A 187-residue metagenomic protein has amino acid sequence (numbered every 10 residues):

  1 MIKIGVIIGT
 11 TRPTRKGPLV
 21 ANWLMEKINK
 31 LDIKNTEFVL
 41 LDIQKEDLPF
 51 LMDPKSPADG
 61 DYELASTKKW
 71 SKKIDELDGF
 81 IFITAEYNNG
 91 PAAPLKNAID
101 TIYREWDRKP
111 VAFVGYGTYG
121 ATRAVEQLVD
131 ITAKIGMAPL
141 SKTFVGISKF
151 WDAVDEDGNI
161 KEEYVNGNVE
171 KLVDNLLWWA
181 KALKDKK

Functional and structural regions predicted by a protein language model:
M1-T84, G90-N97, T101, E156-K187: N-terminal beta1-alpha1-beta2 submodule of the flavodoxin-like/Rossmannoid cofactor-binding fold
I8-T10, G115, W151: Short, histidine-centered active-site or binding-site loop motifs used for metal coordination, general acid-base
T84-A85, P110: Short, proline-centered helix/strand-breaking motifs
N88-N89, G120: Glycine-rich nucleotide phosphate-binding loop and flanking beta-alpha elements of Rossmann-like dinucleotide-binding
D107-K149, E163-G167: Short, glycine-/small-residue-rich phosphate/pyrophosphate-handling segment
K149-D157: Internal, active-site/partner-interface "lid" segment
